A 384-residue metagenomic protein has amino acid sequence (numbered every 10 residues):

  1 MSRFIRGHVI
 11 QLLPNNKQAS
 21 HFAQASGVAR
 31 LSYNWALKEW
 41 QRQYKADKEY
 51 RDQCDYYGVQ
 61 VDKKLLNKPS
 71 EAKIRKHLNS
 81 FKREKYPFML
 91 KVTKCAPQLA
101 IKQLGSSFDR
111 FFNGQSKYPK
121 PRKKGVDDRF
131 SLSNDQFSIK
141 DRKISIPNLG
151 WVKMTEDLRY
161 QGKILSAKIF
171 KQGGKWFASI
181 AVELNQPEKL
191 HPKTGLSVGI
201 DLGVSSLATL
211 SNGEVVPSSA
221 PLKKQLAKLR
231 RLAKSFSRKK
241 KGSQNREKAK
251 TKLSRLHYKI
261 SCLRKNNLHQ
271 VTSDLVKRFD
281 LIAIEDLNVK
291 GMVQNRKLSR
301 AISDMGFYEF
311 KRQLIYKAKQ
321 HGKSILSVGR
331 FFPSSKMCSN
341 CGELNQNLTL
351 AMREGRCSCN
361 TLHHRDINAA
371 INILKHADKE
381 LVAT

Functional and structural regions predicted by a protein language model:
M1-T384: Nucleic-acid substrate recognition interfaces
